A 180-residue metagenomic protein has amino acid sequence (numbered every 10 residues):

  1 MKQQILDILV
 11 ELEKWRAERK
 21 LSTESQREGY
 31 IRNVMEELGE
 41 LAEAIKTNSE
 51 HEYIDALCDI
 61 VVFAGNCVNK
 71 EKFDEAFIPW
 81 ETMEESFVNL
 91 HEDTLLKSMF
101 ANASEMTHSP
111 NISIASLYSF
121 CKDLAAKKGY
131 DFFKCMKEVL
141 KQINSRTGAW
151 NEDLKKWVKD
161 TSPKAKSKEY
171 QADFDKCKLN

Functional and structural regions predicted by a protein language model:
M1-N180: Flexible "arm" and connector segments at domain edges
